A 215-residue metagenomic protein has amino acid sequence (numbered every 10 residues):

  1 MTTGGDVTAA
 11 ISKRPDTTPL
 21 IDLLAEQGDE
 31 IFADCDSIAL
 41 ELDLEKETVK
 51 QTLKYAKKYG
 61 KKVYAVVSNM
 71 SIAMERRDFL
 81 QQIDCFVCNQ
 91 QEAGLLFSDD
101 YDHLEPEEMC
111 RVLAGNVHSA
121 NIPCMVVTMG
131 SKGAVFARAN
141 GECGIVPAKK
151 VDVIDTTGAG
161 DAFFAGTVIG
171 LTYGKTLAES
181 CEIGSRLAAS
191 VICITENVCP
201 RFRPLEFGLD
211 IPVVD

Functional and structural regions predicted by a protein language model:
M1-S37, K54, L205-D215: Conserved N-terminal subdomain of the carbohydrate kinase-like
T3, N89, G160: Short, conserved phosphate/pyrophosphate- and ester-handling motifs at nucleotide-, phospho-/glycolipid
D6-V7, K62, C143, T176: Residue-level detector of anion-binding/catalytic polar loops
K13-T17, V67-M70, Q91-A93, K149-V151: Short, acidic/turn-prone active-site loops that include or flank metal/cofactor- and phosphate-binding residues
E30-I31, D78-F79, H118: Structural alpha-helical scaffold elements that stabilize or flank donor/cofactor-binding regions in carbohydrate
S37-V112, K132-A134: Conserved beta-alpha-beta core of the PfkB/ribokinase-like small-molecule kinase fold
I72, D99, H103-D215: Conserved phosphate-binding/catalytic region of the ribokinase-like
